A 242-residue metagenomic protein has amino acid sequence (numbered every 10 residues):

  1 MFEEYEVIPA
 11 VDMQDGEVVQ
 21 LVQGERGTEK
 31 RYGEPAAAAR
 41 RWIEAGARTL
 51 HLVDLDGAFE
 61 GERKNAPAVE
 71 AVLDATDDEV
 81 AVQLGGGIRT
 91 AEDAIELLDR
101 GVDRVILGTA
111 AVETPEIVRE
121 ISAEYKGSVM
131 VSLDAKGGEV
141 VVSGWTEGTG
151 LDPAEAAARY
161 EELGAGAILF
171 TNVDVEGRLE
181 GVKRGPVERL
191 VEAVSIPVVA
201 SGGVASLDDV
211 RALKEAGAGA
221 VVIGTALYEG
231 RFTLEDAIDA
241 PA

Functional and structural regions predicted by a protein language model:
M1-V7, E17, A240-A242: Haloarchaeal acidic low-complexity proteome signature biased toward cell-envelope/secretome components but also
V7-V11, L50-L52, V80-G86, V105-L107 (+4 more regions): Hydrophobic faces of well-ordered beta-strands that scaffold small-molecule active sites in alpha/beta enzyme cores
G16-G27, V102-E176: Conserved anion-binding
Q23-I43: Short catalytic helix/loop segments, enriched in acidic residues and glycine and frequently bearing histidine
T49-P67, L169-E180: Glycine-rich, proline-tolerant flexible connector loops at the mouths of alpha/beta enzymes
G61-Q83, R119-D134, L179-A205: Alpha-helix-loop-beta-strand connector modules within alpha/beta enzyme cores
T76-V105, P186-I223: Catalytic cores of alpha/beta
E116-E124, K214-A242: C-terminal helical cap(s) of enzyme catalytic domains, especially alpha/beta-barrels
